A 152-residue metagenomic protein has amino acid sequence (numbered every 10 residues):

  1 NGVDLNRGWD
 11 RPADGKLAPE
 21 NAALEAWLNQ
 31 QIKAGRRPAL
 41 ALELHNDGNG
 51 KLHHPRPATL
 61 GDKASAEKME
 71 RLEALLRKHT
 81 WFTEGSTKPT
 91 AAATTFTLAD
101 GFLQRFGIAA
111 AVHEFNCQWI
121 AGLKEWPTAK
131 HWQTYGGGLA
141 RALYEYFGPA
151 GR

Functional and structural regions predicted by a protein language model:
N1-S86, A110-E114, A121: Active-site/substrate-binding loop(s) of hydrolase catalytic cores
G50-K63, A92-R152: Active-site-adjacent mobile loop/cap segments within catalytic or ligand-binding domains
